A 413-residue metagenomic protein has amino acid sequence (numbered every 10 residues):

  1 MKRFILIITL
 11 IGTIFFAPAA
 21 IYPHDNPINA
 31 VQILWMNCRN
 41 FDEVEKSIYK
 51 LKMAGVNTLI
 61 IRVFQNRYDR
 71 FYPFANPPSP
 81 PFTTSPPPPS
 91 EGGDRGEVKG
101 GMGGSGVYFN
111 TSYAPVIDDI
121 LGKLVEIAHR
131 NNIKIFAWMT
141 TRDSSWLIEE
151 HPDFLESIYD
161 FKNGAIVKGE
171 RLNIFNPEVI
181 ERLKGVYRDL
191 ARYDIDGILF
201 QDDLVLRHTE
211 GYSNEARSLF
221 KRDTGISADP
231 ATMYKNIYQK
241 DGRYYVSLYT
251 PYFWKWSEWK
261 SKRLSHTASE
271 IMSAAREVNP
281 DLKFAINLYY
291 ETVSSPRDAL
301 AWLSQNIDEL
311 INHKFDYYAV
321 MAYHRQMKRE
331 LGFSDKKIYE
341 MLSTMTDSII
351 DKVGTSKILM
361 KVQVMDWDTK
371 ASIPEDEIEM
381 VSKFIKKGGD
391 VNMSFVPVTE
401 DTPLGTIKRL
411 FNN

Functional and structural regions predicted by a protein language model:
N26-I28, F136-Y193, T250-F253: Active-site-adjacent "subsite" loops/lids of carbohydrate-active enzymes
V44-D69, Y193-G197, L310-Y318, K387-G388: Catalytic domains of carbohydrate-active enzymes, especially glycoside hydrolases
V56-T83, G103-I117: Aromatic-lined carbohydrate-binding/catalytic grooves of carbohydrate-active enzymes
T58-I61, I120-A165, L199-V205, D281-K283: Glycine-rich, aromatic-flanked loop segments that form ligand/cofactor-binding clefts across common enzyme folds
Y72-P80, S105, S144-I166, D202-R243: Aromatic- and acidic-residue-enriched segments that line the glycan-binding/catalytic groove of carbohydrate-active
E91-G96, G100-G103: Glycine-biased, low-complexity coil/linker segments
F136-T141, L199-L206, Y238-Q239, Y249-L303 (+1 more regions): Aromatic-lined carbohydrate-recognition surfaces of secreted/lumenal glycan-active proteins
I307-N413: Substrate-binding cleft of secreted/luminal carbohydrate-active enzymes
